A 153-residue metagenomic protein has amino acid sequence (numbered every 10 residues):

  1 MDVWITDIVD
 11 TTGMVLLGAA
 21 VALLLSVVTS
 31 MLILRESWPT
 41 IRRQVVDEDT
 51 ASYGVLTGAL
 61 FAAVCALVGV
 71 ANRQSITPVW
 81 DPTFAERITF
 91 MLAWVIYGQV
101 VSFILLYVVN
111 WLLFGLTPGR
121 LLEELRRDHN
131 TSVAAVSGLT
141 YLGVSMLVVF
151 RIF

Functional and structural regions predicted by a protein language model:
D2-T6, Q74-E86: Membrane-interface helix termini and inter-helical loops of multi-pass transporters
T6-L25, E86-F103: Alpha-helical transmembrane segments
V27-V46: Membrane-interface helix-loop junction between the first two transmembrane segments
T29, M91-G119: Alpha-helical transmembrane segments and their immediate juxtamembrane interface regions
L32-E36, V68-D81, V108-F114: Membrane-helix interface motif
R42-L56, R120-S137: Membrane-interface segments at loop-to-transmembrane junctions
A51-S75: A generic, lipid-embedded transmembrane alpha helix
M146-F153: Juxtamembrane boundary at the C-terminal end of a transmembrane helix
